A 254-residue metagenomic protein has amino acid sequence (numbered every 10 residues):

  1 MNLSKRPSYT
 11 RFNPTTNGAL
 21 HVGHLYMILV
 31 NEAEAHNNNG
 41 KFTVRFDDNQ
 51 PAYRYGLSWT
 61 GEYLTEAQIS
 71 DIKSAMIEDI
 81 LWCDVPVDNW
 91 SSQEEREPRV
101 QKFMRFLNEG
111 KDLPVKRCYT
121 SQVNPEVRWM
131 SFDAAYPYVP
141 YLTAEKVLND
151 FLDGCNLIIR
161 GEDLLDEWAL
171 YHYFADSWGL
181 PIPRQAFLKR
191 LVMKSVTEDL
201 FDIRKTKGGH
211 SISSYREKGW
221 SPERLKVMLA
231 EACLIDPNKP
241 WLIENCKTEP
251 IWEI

Functional and structural regions predicted by a protein language model:
M1-A19, N37-F42, T60, N156 (+3 more regions): Non-catalytic terminal extensions that flank enzyme cores
M1-V123, D166-L180, R184, V227: N-terminal Rossmann-like or analogous alpha/beta NTP/dinucleotide-binding catalytic cores that position adenine
N49-P51, E95-R96, V100, K116-Q122 (+2 more regions): Generic hydrophobic segment detector
Q68, S92-R96, I159-D163, R216-S221: Catalytic cores of large soluble enzymes that bind and process phosphate-bearing ligands
R105-E217, D236, I251-E253: Active-site cores that bind ATP or allylic diphosphates and position pyrophosphate for catalysis
